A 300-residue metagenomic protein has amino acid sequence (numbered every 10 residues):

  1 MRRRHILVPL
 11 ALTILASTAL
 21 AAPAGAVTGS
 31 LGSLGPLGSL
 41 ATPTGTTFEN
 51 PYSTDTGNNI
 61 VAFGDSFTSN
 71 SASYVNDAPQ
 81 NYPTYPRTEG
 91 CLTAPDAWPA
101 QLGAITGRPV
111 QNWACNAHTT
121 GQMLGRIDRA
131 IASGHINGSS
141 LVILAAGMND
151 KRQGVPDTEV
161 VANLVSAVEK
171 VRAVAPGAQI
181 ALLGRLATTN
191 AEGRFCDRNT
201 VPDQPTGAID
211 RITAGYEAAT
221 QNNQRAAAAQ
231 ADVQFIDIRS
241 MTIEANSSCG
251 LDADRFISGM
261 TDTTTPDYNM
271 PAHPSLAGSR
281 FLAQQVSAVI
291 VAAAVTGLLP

Functional and structural regions predicted by a protein language model:
M1-T28: Secretory targeting and sorting signals
A24-D55, A173, G215-Y216, A226 (+2 more regions): Composition-driven, intrinsically disordered low-complexity tracts enriched in small residues
G45-T93: Short glycine-rich His-centered loop
N59-S69, P109-A114, S140-A146, D150 (+4 more regions): Structural recognition of the beta-strand scaffold that forms the well-ordered cores of secreted hydrolase catalytic
T68, A72, G103-G107, D128 (+7 more regions): Sec-exported extracytoplasmic/periplasmic mature domains
P79-V165: Conserved SGNH/GDSL esterase-like catalytic core that processes O-acyl groups on lipids and polysaccharides
A130-K151, D157-V171, A181, L186-F235 (+1 more regions): Conserved N-terminal glycine/acidic-rich loop preference
A191-P300: Catalytic His-Asp segment of secreted/periplasmic serine-dependent ester chemistry enzymes
